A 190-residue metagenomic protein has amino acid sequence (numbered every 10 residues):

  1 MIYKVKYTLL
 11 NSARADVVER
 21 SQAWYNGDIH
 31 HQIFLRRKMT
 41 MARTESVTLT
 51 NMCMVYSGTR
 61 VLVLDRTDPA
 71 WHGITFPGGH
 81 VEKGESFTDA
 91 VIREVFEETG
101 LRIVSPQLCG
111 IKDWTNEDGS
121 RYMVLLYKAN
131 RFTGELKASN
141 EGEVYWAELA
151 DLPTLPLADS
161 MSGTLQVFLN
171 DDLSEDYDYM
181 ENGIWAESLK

Functional and structural regions predicted by a protein language model:
K6-L10, V17, Y25, Q32 (+1 more regions): Short, positively charged and aromatic/hydrophobic N-terminal segments
T40-L62, P77: Conserved N-terminal beta-strand and adjoining loop/helix that marks the start of the Nudix/MutT-like hydrolase domain
R60-F96, N182-K190: Conserved Nudix-box catalytic region and its N-terminal flanking loop in Nudix hydrolases and closely related
R102-G110: A short coil-to-beta-strand element that immediately follows conserved catalytic motifs
W114-E135, T164-V167, D172: Active-site-adjacent beta-strand/loop module that shapes the phosphate/pyrophosphate-binding cleft
K128, K137-L169, A186-L189: NUDIX/MutT-family hydrolases
